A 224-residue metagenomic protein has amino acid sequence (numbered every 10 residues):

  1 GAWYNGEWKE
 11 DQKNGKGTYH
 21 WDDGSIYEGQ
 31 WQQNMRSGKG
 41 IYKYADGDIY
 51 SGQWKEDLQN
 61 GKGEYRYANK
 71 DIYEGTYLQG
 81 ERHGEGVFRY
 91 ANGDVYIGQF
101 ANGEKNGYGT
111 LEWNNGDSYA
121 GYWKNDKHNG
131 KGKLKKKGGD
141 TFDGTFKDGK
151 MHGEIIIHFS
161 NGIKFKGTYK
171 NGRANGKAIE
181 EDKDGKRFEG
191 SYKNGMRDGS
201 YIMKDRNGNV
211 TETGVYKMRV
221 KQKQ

Functional and structural regions predicted by a protein language model:
G1-Q224: Glycine/tyrosine- and acidic-biased, solvent-exposed loop/turn segments at the edges of beta-strands
